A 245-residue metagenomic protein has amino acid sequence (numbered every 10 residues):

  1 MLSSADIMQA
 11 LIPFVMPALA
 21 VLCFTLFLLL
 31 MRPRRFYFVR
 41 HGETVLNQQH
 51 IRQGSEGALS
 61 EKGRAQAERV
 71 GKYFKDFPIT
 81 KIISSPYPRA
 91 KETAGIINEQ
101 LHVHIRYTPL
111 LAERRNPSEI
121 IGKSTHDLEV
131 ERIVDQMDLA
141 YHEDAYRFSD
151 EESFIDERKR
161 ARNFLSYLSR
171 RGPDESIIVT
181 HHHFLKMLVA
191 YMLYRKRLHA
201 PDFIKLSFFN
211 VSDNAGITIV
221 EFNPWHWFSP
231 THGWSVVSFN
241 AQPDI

Functional and structural regions predicted by a protein language model:
L2-T80, G95, E99-V103, I120-I121 (+1 more regions): An N-terminal RHG(E/S)-centered segment typical of histidine phosphatases
P13, R69-H142, S212-N214: Phosphate-coordination/substrate-recognition cap region in phosphate-metabolizing enzymes
F36, G172-H182: Generic beta-sheet signal
E43, P88, H182-H183: Alpha-helix/helix-capping structural signal
D76-P78, L168-D174: Glycine-rich phosphate-binding loop signature in dinucleotide/nucleotide-binding domains
S84-S85, K159, V179-T180: Short beta-strand scaffold positions
E143-R158: Surface-exposed cleft-lining segments at the edges of enzyme active sites
K196-S229: Domain-level recognition of soluble alpha/beta enzyme cores, biased toward histidine phosphatases/phosphomutases
